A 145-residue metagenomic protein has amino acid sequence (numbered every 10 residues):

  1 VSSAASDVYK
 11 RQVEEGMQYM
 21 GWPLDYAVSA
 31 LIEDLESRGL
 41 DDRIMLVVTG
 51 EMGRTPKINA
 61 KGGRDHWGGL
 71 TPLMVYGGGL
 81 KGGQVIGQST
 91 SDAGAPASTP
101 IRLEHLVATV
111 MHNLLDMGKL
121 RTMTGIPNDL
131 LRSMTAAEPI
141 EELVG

Functional and structural regions predicted by a protein language model:
V1-Y9: Single conserved hydrophobic/aromatic residue that forms the stacking wall/gate of nucleotide- or nucleobase-binding
S6-D7, G50-G53, M123-L130: Short, solvent-exposed turn/loop segments enriched in Gly/Ser/Thr/Pro and often Arg
K10-G16, L40-D41, V48-Q84: Histidine-centered active-site microenvironments of extracellular/periplasmic hydrolases and transferases
E14-Q18, P96-A97: Second-shell loop/turn segments in exported
G16-P56, L103, H112-L114: C-terminal substrate/ligand-recognition segments
M20-P23, D65-G68, R102, R132: Short acidic-hydrophobic sequence patches enriched in Asp/Glu that either
L31-D42, T71, K81-G145: Membrane-interface soluble catalytic domains
